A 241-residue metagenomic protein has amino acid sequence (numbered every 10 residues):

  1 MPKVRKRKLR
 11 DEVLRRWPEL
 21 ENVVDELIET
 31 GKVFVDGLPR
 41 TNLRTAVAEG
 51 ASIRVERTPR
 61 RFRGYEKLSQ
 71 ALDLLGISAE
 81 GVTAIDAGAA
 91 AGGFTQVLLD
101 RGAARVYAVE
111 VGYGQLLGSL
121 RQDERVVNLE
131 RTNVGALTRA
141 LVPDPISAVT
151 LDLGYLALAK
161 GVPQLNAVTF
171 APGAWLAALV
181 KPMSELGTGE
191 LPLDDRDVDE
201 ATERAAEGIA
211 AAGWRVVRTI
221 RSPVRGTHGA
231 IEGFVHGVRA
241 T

Functional and structural regions predicted by a protein language model:
M1-A51: A basic, amphipathic helix-loop patch mediating RNA/tRNA/ribosome contacts
R63-V82: Conserved alpha-helix/loop element of class I SAM-dependent methyltransferases that forms part of the SAM/SAH-binding
E80-A90: Conserved class I S-adenosyl-L-methionine
A91-G102: Conserved SAM-binding loop of SAM-dependent methyltransferases across substrates and taxa, primarily the Class I
Y107-K160: S-adenosyl-L-methionine
P172-G187: Conserved beta-strand signature within the Rossmann-like core of class I S-adenosyl-L-methionine
W214-P223: Conserved S-adenosyl-L-methionine
V224-T241: Core SAM-dependent methyltransferase catalytic element
